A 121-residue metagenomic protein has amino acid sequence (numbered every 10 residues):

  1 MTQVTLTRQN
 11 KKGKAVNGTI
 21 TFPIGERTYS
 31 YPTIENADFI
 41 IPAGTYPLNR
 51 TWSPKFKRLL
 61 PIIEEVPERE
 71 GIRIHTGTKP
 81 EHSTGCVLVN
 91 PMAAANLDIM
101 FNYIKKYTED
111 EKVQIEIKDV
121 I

Functional and structural regions predicted by a protein language model:
M1-I121: Cell wall/extracellular polymer interaction/catalysis modules
